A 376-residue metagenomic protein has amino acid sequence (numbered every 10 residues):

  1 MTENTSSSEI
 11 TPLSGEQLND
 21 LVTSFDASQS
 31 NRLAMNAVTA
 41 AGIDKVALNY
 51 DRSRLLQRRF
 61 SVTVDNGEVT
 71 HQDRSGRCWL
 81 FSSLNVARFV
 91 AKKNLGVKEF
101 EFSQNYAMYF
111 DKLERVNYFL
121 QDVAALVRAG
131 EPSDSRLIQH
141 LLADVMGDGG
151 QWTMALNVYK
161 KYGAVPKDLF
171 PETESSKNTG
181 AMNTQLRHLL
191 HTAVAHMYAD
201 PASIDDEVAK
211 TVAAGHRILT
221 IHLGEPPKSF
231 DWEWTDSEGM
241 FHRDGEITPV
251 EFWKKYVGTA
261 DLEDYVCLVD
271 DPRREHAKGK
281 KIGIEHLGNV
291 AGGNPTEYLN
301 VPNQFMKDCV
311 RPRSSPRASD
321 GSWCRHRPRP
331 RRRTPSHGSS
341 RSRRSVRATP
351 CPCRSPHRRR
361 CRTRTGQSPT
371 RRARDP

Functional and structural regions predicted by a protein language model:
T2-G67: N-terminal regions that are enriched for targeting/export leaders and immediately downstream pro/stem segments
N4, L113-P376: Predominantly the structural core of cysteine protease catalytic domains
V46, L55-Q57, E99, I138-L141 (+1 more regions): Non-catalytic interaction regions
F60, D65, T70-R77, R317 (+2 more regions): Secondary-structure-rich domain cores
E68, R77, Q104-Y106, P350-P352: Beta-sheet entry/capping signal
D73-A87, M146-T153: Active-site nucleophilic cysteine motif
S82-K98, Y162-K167: A generic secondary-structure signal for well-formed alpha-helical elements
A91-D122: Active-site-surrounding "flap" and adjacent substrate/cofactor-binding loops of secreted or lumenal enzymes, prototyped
